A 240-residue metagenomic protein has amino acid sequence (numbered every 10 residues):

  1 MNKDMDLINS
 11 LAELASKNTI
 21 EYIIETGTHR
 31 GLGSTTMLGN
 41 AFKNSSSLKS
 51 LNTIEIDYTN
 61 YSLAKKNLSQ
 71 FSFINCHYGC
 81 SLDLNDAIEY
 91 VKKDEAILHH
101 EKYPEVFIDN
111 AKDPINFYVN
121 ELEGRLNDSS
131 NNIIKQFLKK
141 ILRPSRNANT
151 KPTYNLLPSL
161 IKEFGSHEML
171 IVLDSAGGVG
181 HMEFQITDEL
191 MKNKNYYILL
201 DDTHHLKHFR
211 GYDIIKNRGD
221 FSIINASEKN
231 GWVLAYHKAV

Functional and structural regions predicted by a protein language model:
M1-L199, T203-V240: A short alpha-helical cap/connector motif
